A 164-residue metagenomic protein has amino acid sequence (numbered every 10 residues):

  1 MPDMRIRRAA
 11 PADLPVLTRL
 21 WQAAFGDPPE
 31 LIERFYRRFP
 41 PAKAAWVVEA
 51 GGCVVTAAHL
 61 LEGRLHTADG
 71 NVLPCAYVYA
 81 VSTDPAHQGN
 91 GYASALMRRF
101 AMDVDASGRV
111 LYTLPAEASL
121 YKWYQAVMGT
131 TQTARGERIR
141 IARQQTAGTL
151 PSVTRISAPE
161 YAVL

Functional and structural regions predicted by a protein language model:
M1-E62, G70-L73, Y77, R143-L164: Short amphipathic alpha-helix that is part of the acyltransferase structural core
F39, G70-N71, Y92-A95, L114: Recognition helices and adjacent regulatory flanks at domain boundaries
G63, V81, A116-S119: An acidic- and aromatic-residue-enriched active-site/binding cleft used to recognize and process polar
G63-L65, A86: Short coil/turn motifs at secondary-structure junctions
A80-T83, G89-M102: Conserved acetyl-CoA-binding loop-helix of GNAT-fold acetyltransferases
M97, V104-A116: Conserved GNAT acetyl-CoA-binding A-motif
W123-A126: Conserved active-site tyrosine of GNAT-family acetyltransferases
T130-T146: Conserved catalytic-core motifs of GNAT/GCN5-like acyltransferases
